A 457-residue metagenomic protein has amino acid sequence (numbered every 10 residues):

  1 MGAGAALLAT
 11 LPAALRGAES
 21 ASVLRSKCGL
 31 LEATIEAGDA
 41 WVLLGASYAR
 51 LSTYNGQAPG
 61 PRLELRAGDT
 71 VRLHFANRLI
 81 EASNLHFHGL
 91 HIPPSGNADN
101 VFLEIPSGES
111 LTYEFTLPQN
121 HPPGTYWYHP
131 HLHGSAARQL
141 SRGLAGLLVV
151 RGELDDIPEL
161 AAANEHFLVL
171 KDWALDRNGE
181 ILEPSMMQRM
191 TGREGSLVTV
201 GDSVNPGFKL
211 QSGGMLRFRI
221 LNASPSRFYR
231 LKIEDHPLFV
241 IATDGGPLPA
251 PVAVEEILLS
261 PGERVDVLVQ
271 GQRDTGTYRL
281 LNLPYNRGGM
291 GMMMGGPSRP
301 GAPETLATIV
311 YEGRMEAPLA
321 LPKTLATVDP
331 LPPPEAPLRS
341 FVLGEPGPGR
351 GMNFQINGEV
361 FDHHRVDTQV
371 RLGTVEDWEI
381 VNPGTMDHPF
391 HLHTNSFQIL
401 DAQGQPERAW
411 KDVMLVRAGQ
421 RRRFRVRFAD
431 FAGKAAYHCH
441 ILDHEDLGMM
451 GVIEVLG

Functional and structural regions predicted by a protein language model:
M1-A6: N-terminal secretory signal peptides and thylakoid transit peptides that target proteins across membranes
L8-S260, V267-L268, G288-M292, A307-L321 (+4 more regions): Histidine-centered copper-binding motifs that mark active-site loops of extracellular/periplasmic copper enzymes
L44-Y48, F87-G89, S95-S107, V240-P251 (+1 more regions): Active-site pocket scaffolds in enzymes
T116-P122, Q270-G276, R427-G433: Short, surface-exposed loop/turn segments at beta-strand-coil junctions that are enriched for proline with nearby
Y126-L132, G276-Y285, A435-C439: Short, aromatic- and glycine-rich surface loops/edge beta-strands on solvent-exposed regions
L221, E263-L281: A conserved active-site cap/scaffold subdomain adjacent to cofactor or substrate pockets
R287, R299-P303: Structured, non-catalytic alpha/beta "coupling" segments that mediate domain-domain communication and provide generic
G295-S298, P330, R427, I441-D443: Short proline/glycine-enriched turn/loop segments at secondary-structure junctions
